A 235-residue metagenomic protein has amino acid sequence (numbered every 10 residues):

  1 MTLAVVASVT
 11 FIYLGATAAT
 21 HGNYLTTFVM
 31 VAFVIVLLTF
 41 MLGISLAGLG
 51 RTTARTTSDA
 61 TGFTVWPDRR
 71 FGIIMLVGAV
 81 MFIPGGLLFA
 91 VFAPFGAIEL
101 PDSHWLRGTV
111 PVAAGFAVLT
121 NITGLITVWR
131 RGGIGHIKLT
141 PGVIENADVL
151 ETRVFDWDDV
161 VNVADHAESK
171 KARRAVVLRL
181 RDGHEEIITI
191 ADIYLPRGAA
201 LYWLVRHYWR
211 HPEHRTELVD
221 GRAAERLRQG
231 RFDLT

Functional and structural regions predicted by a protein language model:
M1-A4, A18-M30, V36-H104, R231-L234: N-terminal membrane-targeting/pre-transmembrane regions
S8-Y13: A composition-biased, non-transmembrane "mature-region" signal
G43-A47, V112-G133: Alpha-helical transmembrane segments and their immediate juxtamembrane interface regions
F92-A117, V177-P196: Hydrophobic alpha-helical transmembrane segments and immediately flanking/interface helices in integral membrane
V128-N146: Short, compositionally biased strand/turn segments that nucleate or flank brief secondary-structure elements
I134, K171-R174, I188: Short, surface-exposed coil-to-beta transition loops
T140-E145, L150-S169: Phosphoinositide-dependent membrane-docking surfaces
V176-T235: A membrane-cytosol interface segment of integral membrane proteins
